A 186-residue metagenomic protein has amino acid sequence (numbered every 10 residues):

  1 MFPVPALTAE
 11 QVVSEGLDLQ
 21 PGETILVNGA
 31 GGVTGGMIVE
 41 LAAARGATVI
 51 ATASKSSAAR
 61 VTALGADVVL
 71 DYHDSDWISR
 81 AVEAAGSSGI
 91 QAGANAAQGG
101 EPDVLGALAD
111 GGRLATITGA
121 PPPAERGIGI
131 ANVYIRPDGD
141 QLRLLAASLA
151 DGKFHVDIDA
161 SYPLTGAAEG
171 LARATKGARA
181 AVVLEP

Functional and structural regions predicted by a protein language model:
M1-P186: Terminal helix/beta-alpha structural elements that buttress the NAD(P)+-binding lobe
